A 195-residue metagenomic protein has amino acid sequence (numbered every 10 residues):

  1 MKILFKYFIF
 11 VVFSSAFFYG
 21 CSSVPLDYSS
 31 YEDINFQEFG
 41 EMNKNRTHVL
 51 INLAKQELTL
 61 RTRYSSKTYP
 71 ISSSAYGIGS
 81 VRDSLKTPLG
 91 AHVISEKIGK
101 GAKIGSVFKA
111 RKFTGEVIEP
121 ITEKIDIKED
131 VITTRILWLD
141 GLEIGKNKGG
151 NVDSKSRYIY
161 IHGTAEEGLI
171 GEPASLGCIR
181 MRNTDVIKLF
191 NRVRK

Functional and structural regions predicted by a protein language model:
M1-F8: Bacterial N-terminal signal peptides that target proteins for export
K2, F17-Y160, T164-K195: N-terminal pre-domains immediately preceding structured catalytic cores
F8-A16: Bacterial N-terminal signal peptides
